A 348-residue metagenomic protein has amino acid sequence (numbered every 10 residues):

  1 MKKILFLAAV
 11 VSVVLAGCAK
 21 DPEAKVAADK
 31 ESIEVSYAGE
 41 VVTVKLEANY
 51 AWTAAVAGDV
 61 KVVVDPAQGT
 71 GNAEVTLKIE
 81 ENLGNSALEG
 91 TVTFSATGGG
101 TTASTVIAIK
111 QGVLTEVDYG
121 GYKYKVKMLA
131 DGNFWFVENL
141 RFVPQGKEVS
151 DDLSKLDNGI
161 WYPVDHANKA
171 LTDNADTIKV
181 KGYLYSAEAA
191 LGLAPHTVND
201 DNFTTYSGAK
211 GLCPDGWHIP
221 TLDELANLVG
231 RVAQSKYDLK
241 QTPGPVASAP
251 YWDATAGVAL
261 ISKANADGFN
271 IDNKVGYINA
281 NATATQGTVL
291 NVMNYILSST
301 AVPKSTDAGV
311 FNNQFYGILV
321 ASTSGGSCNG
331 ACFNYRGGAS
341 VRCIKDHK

Functional and structural regions predicted by a protein language model:
K2-E34, G99-G120, G268, N273 (+2 more regions): Bacterial Sec-dependent N-terminal signal peptides
D21-A24, N85-L88, G112-K348: Conserved positions within compact, well-structured domain cores
P22-A24, D29-V56: Solvent-exposed, low-complexity, repeat-rich "mucin-like" stalks and linkers
K25, E47-T76: Surface-exposed binding patches on compact interaction domains or structured appendages
A38-V44, L83-T93: Short, solvent-exposed loop/turn segments enriched in Ser/Thr/Gly
G39-T43, N72-E74, S104-V106: Intrinsic-disorder/low-complexity, polar/charged segments enriched in Ser/Thr/Lys/Arg/Asp/Glu/Gln
V75, S86-G100, I107: A short beta-strand micro-motif common to beta-rich folds, especially ectodomain repeats
